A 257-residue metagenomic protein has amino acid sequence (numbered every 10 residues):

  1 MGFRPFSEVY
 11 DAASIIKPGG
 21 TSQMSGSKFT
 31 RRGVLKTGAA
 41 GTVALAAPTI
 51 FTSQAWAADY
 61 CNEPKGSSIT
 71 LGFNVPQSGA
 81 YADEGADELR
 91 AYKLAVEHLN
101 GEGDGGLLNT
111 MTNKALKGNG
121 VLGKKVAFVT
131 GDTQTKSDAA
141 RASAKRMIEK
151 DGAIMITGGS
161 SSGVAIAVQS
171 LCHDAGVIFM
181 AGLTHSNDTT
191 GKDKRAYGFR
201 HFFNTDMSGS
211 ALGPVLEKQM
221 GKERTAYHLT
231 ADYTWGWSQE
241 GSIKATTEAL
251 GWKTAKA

Functional and structural regions predicted by a protein language model:
M1-G33, A40-T49, S53-Q54: N-terminal secretory signal peptides
P18, Q23, I50-N74: C-terminal segment of N-terminal export signals and the immediately downstream linker at the start of the mature
D59-P64, G118-G120, E217: Short boundary motifs at domain starts and secondary-structure transition points
Y60, R90, D138, K150-A257: Extracytoplasmic ligand/sensor domains, especially the bilobed periplasmic-binding protein
C61-A95, L99, T133-S137, S160-S161 (+1 more regions): Extracytoplasmic "Venus flytrap"
S67-I69, K124, Y197: Envelope-exposed proteins and targeting segments
R90-A127, G251-W252: Signal peptide-proximal N-terminal region of secreted/periplasmic/extracellular or secretory-lumen proteins
N109-R146, S208-A211: Structural motif
